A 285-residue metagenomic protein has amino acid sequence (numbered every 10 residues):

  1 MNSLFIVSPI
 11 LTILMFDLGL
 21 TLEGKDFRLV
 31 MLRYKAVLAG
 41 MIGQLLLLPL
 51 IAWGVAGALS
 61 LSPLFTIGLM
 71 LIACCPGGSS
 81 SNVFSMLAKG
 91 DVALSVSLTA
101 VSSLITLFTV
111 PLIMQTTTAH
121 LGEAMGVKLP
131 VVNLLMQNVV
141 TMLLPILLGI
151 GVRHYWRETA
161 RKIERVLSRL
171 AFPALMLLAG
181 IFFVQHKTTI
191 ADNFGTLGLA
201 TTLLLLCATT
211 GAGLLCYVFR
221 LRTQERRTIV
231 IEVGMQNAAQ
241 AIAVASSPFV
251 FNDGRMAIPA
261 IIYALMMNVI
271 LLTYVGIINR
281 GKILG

Functional and structural regions predicted by a protein language model:
M1-G285: Alpha-helical transmembrane segments of multi-pass small-molecule/ion transporters
